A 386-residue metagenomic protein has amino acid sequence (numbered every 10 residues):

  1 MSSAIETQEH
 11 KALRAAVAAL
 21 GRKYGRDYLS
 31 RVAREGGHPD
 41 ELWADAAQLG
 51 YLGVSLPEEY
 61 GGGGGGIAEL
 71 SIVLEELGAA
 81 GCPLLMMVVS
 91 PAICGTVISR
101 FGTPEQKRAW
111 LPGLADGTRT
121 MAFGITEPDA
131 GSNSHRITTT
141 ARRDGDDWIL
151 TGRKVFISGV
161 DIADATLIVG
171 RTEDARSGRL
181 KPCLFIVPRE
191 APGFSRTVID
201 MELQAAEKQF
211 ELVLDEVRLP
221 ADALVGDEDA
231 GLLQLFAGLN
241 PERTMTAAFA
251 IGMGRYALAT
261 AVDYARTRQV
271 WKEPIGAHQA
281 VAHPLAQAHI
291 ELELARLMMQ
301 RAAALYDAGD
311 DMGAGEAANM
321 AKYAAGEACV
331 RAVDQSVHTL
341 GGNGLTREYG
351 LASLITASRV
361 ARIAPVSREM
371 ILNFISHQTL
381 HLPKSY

Functional and structural regions predicted by a protein language model:
M1-A80, L84, F101-Q106, G113 (+5 more regions): Alpha-helical interface subdomain recognition
G50, V73-G78, G170, V187-P192 (+1 more regions): Short Ser/Thr-interspersed hydrophobic loop/turn segments at strand-loop and sheet-helix junctions that line or gate
G65, N133-H135, G159-A163, G178-K181 (+2 more regions): Short glycine/proline-enriched turns and hinge-like loops at secondary-structure junctions
A92-F101: Helix-loop "lid/cap" segments that line or gate small-molecule binding pockets
G117-I125: A short, Trp-centered hydrophobic/proline-enriched beta-strand micro-motif
R136-T138, E190-P220: Flexible, small-/acidic-enriched active-site or ligand-binding loops
T151-R196: A short core secondary-structure module
F210-A237: A short, charged helix-loop
